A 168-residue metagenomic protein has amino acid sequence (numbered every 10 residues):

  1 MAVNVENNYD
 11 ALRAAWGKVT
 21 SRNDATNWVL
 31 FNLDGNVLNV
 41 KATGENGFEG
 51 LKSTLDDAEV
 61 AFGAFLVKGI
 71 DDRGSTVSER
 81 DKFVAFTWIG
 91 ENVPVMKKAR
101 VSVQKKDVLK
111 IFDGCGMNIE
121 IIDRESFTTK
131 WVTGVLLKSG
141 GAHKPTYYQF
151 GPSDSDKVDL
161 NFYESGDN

Functional and structural regions predicted by a protein language model:
M1-N168: Long, low-complexity regulatory segments enriched in Ser/Thr/Pro/Gly and acidic residues
